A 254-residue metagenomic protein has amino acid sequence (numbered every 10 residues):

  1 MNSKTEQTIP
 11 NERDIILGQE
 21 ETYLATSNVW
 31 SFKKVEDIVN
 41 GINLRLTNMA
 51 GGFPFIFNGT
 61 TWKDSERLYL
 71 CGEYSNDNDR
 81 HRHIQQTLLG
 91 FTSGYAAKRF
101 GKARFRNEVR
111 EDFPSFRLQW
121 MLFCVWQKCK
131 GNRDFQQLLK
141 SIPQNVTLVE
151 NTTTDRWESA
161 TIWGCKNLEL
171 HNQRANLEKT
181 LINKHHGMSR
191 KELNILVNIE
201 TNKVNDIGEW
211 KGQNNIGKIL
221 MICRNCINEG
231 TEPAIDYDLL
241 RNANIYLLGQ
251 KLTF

Functional and structural regions predicted by a protein language model:
N2-F254: Charged, low-complexity intrinsically disordered segments
